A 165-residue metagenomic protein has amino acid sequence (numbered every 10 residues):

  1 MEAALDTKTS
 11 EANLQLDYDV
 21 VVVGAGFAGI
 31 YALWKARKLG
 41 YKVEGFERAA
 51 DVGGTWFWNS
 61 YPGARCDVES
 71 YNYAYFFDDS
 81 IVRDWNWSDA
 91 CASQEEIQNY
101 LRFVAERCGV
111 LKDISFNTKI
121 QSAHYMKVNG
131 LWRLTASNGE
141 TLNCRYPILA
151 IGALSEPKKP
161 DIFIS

Functional and structural regions predicted by a protein language model:
M1-V20, K38-L39, N99, S155-S165: Extreme N-terminal leader/targeting segments of oxidoreductases
D17-G45: N-terminal Rossmann-like FAD-binding beta1-loop-alpha1 element of flavoenzymes
A28, A50-D51, P62, Q121 (+1 more regions): Short, solvent-exposed loop/turn segments at secondary-structure junctions
A32, T55, K158-P160: Short glycine-/acidic-enriched loop or helix-start segments at secondary-structure transitions that form or flank
R37-Y61: Glycine-rich FAD pyrophosphate-binding loop
A50, F57-Y100: Glycine-rich active-site loop/strand segments that organize a redox cofactor
W87-E156: Feature captures the FAD/FMN-dependent oxidoreductase FAD-binding
